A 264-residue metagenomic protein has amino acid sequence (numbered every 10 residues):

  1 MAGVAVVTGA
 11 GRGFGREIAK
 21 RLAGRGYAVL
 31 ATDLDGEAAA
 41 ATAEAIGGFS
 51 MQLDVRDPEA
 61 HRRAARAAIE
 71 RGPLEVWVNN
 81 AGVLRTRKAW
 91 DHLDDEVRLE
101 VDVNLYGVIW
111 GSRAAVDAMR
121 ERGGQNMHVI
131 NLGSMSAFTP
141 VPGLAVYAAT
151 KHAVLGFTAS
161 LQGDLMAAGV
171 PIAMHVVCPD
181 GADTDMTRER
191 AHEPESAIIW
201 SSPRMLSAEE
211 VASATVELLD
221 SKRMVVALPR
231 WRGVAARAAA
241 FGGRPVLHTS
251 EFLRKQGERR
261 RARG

Functional and structural regions predicted by a protein language model:
M1-L30: Canonical Rossmann dinucleotide-binding motif of NAD(H)/NADP(H)-dependent dehydrogenases/reductases, specifically
G36, L53-R63, D94: The beta1-alpha1 cofactor-binding region of Rossmann-like NAD(H)/NADP(H)-dependent oxidoreductases
N80-R85: Conserved NAD(P)H cofactor-binding loop of Rossmann-fold oxidoreductase domains
K88-V101: Substrate-binding pocket helix/loop in short-chain dehydrogenase/reductase
S112, T150: Active-site helix of classical SDR
S134: Residue(s) in the substrate-gating loop at a strand-loop-helix junction that position the organic substrate next
D164-R230: SDR active-site lid
